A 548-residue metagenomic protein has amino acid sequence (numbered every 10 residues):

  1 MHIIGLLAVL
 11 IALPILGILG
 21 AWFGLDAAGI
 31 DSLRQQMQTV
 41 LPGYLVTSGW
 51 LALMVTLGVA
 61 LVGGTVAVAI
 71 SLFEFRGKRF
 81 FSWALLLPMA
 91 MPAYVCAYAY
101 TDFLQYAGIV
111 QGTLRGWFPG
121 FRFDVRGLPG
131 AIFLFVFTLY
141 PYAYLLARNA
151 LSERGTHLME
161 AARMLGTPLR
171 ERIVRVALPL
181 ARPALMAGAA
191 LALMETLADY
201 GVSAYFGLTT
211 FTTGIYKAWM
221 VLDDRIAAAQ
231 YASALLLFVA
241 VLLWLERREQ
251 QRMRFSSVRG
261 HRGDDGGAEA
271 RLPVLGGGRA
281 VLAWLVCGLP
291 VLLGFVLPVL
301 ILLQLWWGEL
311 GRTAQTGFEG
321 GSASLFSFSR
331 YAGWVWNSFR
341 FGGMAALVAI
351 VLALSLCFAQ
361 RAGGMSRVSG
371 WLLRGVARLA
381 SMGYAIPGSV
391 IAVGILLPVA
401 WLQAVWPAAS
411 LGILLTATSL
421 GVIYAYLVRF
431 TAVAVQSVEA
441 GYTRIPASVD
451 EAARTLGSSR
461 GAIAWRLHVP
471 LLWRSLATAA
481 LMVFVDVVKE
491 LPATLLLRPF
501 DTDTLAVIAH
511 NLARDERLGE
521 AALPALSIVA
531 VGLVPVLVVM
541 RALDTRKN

Functional and structural regions predicted by a protein language model:
M1-D26, T39-S152, L180-Y200, A228-R247 (+8 more regions): Membrane-water interface segments at the C-terminal ends of transmembrane alpha-helices in multi-pass inner-membrane
A21-L33, Q105-W117, F206-T212, R254-D265 (+3 more regions): Peri-membrane helix termini and adjoining interfacial loops of integral membrane proteins
L45, G166-T167, R175: Polytopic alpha-helical membrane proteins, predominantly small-molecule transporters/carriers
P141, M159-A161, E171: Internal catalytic domains of large membrane-associated glycosyltransferases
R154-H157, I445-V449: Short glycine/proline-centered loop/turn elements that form peptide/ligand docking sites
G155-T156, E171, V202, L208-T213 (+5 more regions): Feature of multi-pass inner-membrane transport and sensor proteins that recognizes transmembrane helices together
A162-R163, A453: The alpha-helix within a helix-turn-helix
L197-D223, H261, I413, L491-L518: Glycine-rich helix-loop "coupling/hinge" segments at transmembrane-helix boundaries in multipass transporters
